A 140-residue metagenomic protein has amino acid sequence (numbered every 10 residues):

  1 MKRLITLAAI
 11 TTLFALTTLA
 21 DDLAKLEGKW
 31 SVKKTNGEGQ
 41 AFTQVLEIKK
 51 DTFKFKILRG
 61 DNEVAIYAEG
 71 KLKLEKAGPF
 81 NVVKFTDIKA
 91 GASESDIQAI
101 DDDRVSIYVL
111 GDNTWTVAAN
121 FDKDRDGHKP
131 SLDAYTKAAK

Functional and structural regions predicted by a protein language model:
L4-A15: Sec-dependent N-terminal signal peptides
T17-S31: N-terminal helix-cap/turn-to-beta initiation motif at the start of protein domains
K33-Q40, I57-T114, A119-F121: Contiguous, well-ordered beta-strand patches that form the walls/edges of small beta-barrel/beta-sandwich domains
D126-K140: C-terminal partner/receptor-binding element of secreted or periplasmic proteins
